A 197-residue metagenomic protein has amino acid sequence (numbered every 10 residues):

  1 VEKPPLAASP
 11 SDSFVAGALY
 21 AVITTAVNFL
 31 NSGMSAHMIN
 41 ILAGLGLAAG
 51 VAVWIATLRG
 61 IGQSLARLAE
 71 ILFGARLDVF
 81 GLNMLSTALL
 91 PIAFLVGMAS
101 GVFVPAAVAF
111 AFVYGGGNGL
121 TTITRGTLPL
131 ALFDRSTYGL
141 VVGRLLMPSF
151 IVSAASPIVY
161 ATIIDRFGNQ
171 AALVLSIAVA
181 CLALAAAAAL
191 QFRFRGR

Functional and structural regions predicted by a protein language model:
P10-E70, S156: Extracytoplasmic gate region of multi-pass secondary transporters
T25, A106-L120: Hydrophobic core of transmembrane alpha-helices in multi-pass small-molecule transporters, especially MFS/SLC-type
A66-D78, I164-D165: Helix-to-loop junctions at the C-terminal end of transmembrane segments in multipass secondary transporters
G81-L95: Structural signature of the two symmetry-related core transmembrane helices
L120-F133: Intracellular juxtamembrane helix-capping segments at the cytosolic ends of symmetry-related transmembrane helices
L132-R166: A late C-terminal transmembrane helix in Major Facilitator Superfamily
Y160-A180: A membrane-interface helix-boundary motif in multi-pass transporters
I177-R197: Multi-pass alpha-helical transporter architecture, strongest for 12-TM Major Facilitator/SLC carriers used
